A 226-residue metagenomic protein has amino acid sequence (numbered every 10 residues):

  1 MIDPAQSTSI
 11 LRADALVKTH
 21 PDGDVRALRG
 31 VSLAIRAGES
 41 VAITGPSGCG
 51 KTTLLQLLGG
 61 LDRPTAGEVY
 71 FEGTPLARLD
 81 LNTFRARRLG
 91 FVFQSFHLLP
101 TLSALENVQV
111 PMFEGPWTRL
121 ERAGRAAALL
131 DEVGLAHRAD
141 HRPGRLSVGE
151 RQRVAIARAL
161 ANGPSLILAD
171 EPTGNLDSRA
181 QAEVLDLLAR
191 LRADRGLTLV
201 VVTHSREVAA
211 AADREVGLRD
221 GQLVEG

Functional and structural regions predicted by a protein language model:
M1-T19, V224-G226: ABC-family P-loop ATPase nucleotide-binding domain
I10-L218: ABC family nucleotide-binding domain
